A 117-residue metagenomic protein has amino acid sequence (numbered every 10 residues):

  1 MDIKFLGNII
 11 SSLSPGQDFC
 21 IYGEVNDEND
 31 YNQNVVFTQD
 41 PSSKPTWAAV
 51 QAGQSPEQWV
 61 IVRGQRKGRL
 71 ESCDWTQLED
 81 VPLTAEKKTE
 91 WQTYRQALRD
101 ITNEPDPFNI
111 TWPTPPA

Functional and structural regions predicted by a protein language model:
M1-A117: A preference for well-ordered globular domain cores that mediate specific macromolecular interactions or catalysis
